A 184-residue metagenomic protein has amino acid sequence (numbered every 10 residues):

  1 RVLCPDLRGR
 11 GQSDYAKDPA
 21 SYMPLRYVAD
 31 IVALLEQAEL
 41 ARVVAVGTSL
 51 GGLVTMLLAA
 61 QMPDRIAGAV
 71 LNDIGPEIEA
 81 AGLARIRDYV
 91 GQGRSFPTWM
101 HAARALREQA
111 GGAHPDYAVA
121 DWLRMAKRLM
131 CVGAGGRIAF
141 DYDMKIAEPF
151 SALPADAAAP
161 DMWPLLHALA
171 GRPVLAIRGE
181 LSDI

Functional and structural regions predicted by a protein language model:
L3-P5, T48, N72, I177: The conserved SAM/SAH-binding core of class I Rossmann-like methyltransferase domains, concentrating on the hydrophobic
L3-V46: Active-site loop/oxyanion-hole signature of alpha/beta-hydrolase fold enzymes
L7-G9, I74, L181: Active-site loop/turn elements of alpha/beta-hydrolase fold enzymes, especially the short glycine-/histidine-rich
R10-S13, E77, I184: Active-site loop signature of alpha/beta-hydrolase-fold enzymes
Q37-G82: Conserved hydrolase catalytic core segment
I66-R104: A catalytic-pocket lid/entrance helix-loop region that shapes and gates access to the active site across common
P97-A152: Conserved alpha/beta-hydrolase catalytic His-Asp/Glu region
M130-I184: Conserved serine/cysteine hydrolase catalytic core
